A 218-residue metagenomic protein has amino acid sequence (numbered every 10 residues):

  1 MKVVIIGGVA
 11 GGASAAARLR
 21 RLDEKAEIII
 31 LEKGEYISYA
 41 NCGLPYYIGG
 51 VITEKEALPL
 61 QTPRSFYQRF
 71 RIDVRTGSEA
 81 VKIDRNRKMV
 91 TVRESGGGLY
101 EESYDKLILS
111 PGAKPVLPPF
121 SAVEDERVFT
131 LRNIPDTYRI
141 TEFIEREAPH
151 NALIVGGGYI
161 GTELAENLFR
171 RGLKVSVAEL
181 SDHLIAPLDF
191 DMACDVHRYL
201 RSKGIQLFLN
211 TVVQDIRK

Functional and structural regions predicted by a protein language model:
M1-D73, A165-L188: Beta1-alpha1 glycine-rich phosphate/pyrophosphate-binding loop at the start of Rossmann-like nucleotide-binding domains
M1-V4, R64-A152: FAD-binding core/adjacent interface of flavoenzyme oxidoreductases
G7-A10, R132-N133, G156-G158: Glycine-rich Rossmann-fold phosphate-binding loop(s) that bind the pyrophosphate of adenine dinucleotide cofactors
G12, K82, G98, K114-V116 (+3 more regions): Glycine-rich nucleotide phosphate-binding loop and flanking beta-alpha elements of Rossmann-like dinucleotide-binding
A15-A16, A40, R85, P118-F120 (+2 more regions): Short glycine-/acidic-enriched loop or helix-start segments at secondary-structure transitions that form or flank
K25-E27, R75-E94, E102, R170-K218: A Rossmann-like FAD-binding core segment of flavoenzymes
C42, S78, D105, E126 (+2 more regions): Structural detector for helix-capping/boundary residues
S103, I108-P111, F120, R139-S202: Compact, aliphatic and Gly/Pro-tolerant "microcore" segments centered on a short helix or tight beta-hairpin and their
